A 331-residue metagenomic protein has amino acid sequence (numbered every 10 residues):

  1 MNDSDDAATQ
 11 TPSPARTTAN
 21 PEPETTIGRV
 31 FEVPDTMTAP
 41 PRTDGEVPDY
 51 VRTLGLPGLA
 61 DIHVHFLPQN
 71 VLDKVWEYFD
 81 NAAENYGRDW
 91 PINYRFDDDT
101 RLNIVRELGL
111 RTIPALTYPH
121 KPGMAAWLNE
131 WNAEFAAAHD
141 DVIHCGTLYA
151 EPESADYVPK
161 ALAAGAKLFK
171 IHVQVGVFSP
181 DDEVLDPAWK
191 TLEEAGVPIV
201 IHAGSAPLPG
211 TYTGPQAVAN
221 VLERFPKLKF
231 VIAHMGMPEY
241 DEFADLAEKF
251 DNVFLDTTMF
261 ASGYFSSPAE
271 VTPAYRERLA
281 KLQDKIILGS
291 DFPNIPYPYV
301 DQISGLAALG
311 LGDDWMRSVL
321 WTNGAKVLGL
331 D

Functional and structural regions predicted by a protein language model:
N2-I62, V71-L108, T112, L282-K285 (+1 more regions): Mid-to-C-terminal alpha-helical segments outside catalytic/metal-binding sites
D35-T43, K167-L168, F178-I287: Catalytic pocket-lining loop regions of alpha/beta-barrel enzymes, especially the amidohydrolase/enolase/GH5 lineages
H63, N132, L192, H234 (+4 more regions): Conserved, mostly hydrophobic/aromatic
V64-F66, T117, G146-A150, I171-V173 (+4 more regions): A cross-domain feature marking catalytic cores of carbohydrate-active enzymes and several ubiquitous metabolic/repair
H65-N70, H120-G123, E151-S154, G176 (+4 more regions): Active-site environment of divalent metal-dependent phosphoester hydrolases
R95-V105, W127, E151-A161: Short, acidic/polar
L102-V105, G109-M124, W131-Y149, K170: Short, well-structured secondary-structure segments
M124-E130, E153-A155, F178-A188: Active-site-adjacent beta->alpha loops and helix N-cap segments on the catalytic face of soluble alpha/beta enzymes
